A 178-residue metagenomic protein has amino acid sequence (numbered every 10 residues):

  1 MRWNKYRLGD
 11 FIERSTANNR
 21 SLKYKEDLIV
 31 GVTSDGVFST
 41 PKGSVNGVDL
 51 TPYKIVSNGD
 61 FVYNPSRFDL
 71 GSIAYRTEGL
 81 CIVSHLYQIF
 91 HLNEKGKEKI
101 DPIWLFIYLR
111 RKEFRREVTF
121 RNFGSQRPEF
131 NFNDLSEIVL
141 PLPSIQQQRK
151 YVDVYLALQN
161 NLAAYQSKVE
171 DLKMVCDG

Functional and structural regions predicted by a protein language model:
M1-N19, E137, P141-G178: Non-catalytic DNA-recognition/assembly elements of restriction-modification systems
Y6-R20, Y24-N58: Sequence-specific dsDNA recognition surfaces
N58, V62-R110: A short beta-sheet element
C81-Q88, F123-R149: A short glycine-rich beta-alpha junction/loop motif
R110-R111, V139: Well-ordered mid-protein domain cores that form the structural environment of catalytic cofactors
F114-E117: Periplasmic-binding protein-like
